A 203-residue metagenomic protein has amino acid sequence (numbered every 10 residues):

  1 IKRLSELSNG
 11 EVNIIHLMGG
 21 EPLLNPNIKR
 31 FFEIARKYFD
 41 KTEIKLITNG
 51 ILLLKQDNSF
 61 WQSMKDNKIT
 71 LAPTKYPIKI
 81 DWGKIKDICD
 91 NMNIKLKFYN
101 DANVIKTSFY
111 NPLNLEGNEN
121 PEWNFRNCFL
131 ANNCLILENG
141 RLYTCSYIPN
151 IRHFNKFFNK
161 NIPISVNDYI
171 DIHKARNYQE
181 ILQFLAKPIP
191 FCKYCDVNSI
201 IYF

Functional and structural regions predicted by a protein language model:
I1-R126: Conserved glycine-rich "GG(E/T)P / GGGxP" loop and the immediately following alpha-helix in the radical SAM core
P112-F203: Accessory C-terminal segments flanking Radical SAM cores
